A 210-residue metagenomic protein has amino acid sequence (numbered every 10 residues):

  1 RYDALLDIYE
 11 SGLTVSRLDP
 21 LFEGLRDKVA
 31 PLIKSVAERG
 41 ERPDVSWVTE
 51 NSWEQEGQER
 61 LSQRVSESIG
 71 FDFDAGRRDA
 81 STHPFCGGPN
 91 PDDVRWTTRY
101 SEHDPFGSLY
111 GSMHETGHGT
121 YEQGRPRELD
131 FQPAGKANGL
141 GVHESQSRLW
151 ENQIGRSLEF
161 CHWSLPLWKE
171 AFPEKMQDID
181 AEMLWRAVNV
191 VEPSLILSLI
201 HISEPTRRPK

Functional and structural regions predicted by a protein language model:
R1-P105: Contiguous, non-catalytic segments that form substrate-binding/exosite surfaces or channel walls
E41, D92, G124-D130, W185-P193: Short acidic (Asp/Glu) and glycine-rich catalytic loops that position anionic groups and cofactors
D74-A75, R127-Q132, R156-P166: Acidic/polar loop patches that form or flank catalytic/metal-binding clefts of enzymes that bind anionic ligands
Y110-Q123, E144-R148: Active-site recognition of the HExxH zinc-binding catalytic motif
Y121, L165-S198: Long, K/E/R/D-enriched contiguous segments that form extended
E122-S145: Post-HEXXH active-site segment of zinc metalloproteases
A137-E174: Post-HExxH zinc-binding segment in Zn-dependent metallohydrolases
I200-K210: Single conserved hydrophobic/aromatic residue that forms the stacking wall/gate of nucleotide- or nucleobase-binding
